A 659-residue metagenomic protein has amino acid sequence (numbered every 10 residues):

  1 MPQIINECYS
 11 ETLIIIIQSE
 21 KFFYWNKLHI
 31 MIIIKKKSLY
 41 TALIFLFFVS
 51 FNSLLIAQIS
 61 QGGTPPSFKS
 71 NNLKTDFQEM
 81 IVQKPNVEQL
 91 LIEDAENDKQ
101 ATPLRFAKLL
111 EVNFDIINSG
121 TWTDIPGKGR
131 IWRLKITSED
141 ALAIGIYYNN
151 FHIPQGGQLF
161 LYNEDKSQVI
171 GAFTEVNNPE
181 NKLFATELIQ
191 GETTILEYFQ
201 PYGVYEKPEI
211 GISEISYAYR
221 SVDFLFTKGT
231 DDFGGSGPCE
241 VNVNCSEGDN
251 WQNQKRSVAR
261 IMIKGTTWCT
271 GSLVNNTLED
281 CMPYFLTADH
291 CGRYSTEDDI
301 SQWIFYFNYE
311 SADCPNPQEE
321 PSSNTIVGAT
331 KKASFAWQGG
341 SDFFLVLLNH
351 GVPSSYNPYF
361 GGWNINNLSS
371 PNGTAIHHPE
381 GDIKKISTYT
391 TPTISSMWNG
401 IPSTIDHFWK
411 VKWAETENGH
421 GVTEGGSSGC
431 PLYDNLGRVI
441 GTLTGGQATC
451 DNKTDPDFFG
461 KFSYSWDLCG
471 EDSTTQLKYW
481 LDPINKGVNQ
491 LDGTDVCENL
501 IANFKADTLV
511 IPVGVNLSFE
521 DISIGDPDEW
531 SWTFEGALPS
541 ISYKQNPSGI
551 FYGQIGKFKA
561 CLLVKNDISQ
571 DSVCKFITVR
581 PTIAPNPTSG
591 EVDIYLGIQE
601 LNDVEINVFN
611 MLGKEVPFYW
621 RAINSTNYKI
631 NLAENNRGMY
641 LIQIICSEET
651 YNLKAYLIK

Functional and structural regions predicted by a protein language model:
M1-P2, N6, Q18, N26 (+5 more regions): C-terminal outer-membrane/trafficking sorting elements
I59-K128, W132-T137, G229-D232, G237: A short aromatic-anchored loop/beta-hairpin motif
I189-V411: Serine endopeptidase catalytic core focused on the charge-relay Asp
S272-D280, H420-L443: Catalytic nucleophile loop of clan PA
F285, E297, P317-G328, A336 (+1 more regions): C-terminal subregion of chymotrypsin/trypsin-like serine protease catalytic domains
N499-A506, R580-I583: Proline-enriched interdomain boundary motifs that mark the N-terminal boundary and often initiate the first structured
G514-S523, V592-Y595: A short beta-strand segment in extracellular, disulfide-stabilized domains
P527-I550: Surface-exposed, flexible coil segments in extracellular/virion-facing regions
